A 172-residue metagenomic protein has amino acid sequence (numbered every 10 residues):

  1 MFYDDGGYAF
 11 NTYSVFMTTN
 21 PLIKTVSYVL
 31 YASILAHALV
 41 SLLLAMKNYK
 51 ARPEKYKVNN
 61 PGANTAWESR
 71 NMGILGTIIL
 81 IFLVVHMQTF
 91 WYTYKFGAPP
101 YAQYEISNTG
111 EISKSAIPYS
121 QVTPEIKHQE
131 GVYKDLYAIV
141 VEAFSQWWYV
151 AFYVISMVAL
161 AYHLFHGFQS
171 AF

Functional and structural regions predicted by a protein language model:
M1-F172: Membrane-embedded alpha-helical bundles that constitute the cytochrome b-like, heme-associated redox core of multi-pass
